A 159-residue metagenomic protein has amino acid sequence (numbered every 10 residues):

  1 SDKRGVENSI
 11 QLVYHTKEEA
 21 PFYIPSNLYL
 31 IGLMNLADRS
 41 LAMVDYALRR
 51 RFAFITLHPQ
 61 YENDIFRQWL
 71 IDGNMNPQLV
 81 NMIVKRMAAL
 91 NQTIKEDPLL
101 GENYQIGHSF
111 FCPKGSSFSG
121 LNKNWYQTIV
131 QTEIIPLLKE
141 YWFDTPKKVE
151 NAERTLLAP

Functional and structural regions predicted by a protein language model:
S1-P159: C-terminal regulatory/interaction module of P-loop NTP-utilizing enzymes
